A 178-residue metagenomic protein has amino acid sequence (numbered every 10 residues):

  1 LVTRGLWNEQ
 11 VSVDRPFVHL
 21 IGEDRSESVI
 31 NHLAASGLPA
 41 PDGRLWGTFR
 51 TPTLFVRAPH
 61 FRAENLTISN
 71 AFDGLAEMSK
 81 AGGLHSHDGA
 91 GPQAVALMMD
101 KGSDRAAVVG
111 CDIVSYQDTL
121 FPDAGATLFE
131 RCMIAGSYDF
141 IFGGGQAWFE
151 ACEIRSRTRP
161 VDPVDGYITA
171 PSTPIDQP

Functional and structural regions predicted by a protein language model:
L1-P178: Sequence-level preference for short, compositionally simple segments enriched in small aliphatic or small polar residues
